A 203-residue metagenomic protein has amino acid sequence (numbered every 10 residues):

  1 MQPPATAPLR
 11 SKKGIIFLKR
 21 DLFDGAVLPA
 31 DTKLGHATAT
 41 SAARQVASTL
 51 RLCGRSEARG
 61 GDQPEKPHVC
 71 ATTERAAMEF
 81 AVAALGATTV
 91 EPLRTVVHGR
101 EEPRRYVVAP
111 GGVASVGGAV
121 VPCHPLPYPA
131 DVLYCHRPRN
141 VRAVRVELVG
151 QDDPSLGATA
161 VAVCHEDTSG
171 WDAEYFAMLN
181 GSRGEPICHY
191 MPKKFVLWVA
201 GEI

Functional and structural regions predicted by a protein language model:
M1-Y106: Propeptides and adjacent flexible N-terminal/non-core segments of secreted, proteolytically processed extracellular
G14, G25, G35, G54 (+10 more regions): Residue-identity detector for glycine
A42, T73-E74, H124, H165 (+1 more regions): Helix N-cap / beta->alpha transition motif
K66-A158: Long, positively charged binding patches that form subdomain-scale interaction surfaces for polyanionic ligands
P138-I203: Compact beta-sheet-dominated globular domain cores
